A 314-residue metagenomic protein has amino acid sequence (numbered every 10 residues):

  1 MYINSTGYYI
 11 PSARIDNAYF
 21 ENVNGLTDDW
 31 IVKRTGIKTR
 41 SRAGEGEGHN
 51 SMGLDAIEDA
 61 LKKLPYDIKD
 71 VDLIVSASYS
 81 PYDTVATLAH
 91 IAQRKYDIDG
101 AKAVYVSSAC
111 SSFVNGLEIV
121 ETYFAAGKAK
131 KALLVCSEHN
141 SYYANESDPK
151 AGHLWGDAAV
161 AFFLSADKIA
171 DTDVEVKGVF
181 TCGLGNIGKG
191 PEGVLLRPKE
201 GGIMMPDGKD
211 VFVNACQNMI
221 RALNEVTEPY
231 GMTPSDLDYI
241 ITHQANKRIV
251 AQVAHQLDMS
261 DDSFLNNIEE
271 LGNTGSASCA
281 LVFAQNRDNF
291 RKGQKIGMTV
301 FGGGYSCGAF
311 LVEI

Functional and structural regions predicted by a protein language model:
M1-E45, D148-V213, Q217, R221 (+1 more regions): Condensing-enzyme catalytic core mediating Claisen C-C bond formation in acyl metabolism
I3, G46-S108, T227-V250: Conserved beta-ketoacyl condensing-enzyme motif
N4, A77, S107, A132-E138 (+3 more regions): Short beta-strand segments
N24-K33, D83-D97, L133-N140, L195-L196 (+1 more regions): Acidic-glycine-rich active-site phosphate/pyrophosphate-binding loop
I37-T39, V71-V75, R94-S107, S141-S147 (+1 more regions): Glycine/charged-rich beta-loop-alpha catalytic/anionic-binding loops adjacent to active sites
N50, L54-I57, S80-P81, I98-D99 (+2 more regions): Claisen-condensing/thiolase-fold acyl-transfer catalytic domains that form or cleave C-C bonds in fatty acid
A125-A158: Flexible, glycine-rich active-site loops centered on histidine and acidic residues that chelate a metal or position
G201-I268: A contiguous, well-structured pocket-lining segment that forms one wall/lid of small-molecule binding clefts in soluble
